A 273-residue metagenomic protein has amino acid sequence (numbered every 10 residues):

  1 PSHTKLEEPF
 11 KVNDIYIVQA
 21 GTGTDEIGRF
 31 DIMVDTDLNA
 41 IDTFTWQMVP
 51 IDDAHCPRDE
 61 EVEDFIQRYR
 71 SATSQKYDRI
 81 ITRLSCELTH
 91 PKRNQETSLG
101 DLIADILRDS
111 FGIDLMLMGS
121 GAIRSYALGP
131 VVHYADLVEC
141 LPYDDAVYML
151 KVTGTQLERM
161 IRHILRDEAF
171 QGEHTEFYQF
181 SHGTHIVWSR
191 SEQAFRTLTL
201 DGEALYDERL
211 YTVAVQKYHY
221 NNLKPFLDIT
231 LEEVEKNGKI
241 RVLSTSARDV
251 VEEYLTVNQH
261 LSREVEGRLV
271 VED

Functional and structural regions predicted by a protein language model:
P1-K5, I17-A20: Active-site neighborhood of phospho(di)ester-bond hydrolases with catalytic His/Asp-centered motifs
P9-F10, T22: C-terminal active-site-proximal or functional interface alpha/beta core segments in diverse enzymes
V12-N13, F111: Short, structured coil segments at secondary-structure junctions
G21-E96, G100-S110, D114-D273: Catalytic centers of hydrolytic enzymes
